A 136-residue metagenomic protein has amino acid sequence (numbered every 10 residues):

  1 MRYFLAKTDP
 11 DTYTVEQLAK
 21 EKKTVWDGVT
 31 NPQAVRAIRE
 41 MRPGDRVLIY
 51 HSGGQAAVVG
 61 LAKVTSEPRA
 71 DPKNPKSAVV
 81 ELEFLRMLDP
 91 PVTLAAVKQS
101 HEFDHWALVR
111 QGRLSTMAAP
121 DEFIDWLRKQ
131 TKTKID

Functional and structural regions predicted by a protein language model:
M1-P43, T131-D136: Compositionally biased, charged N-terminal/linker segments
R2, K22, P43-D45, V58-G60 (+1 more regions): A generic structural signal for short beta-strands and their flanking turns/coil linkers
A6, R46-L48, T116: Hydrophobic/aromatic beta-strand segments within beta-rich folds
D11-Y13, D89, I124-W126: Short, acidic Gly/Pro/Ser/Thr-rich loop/turn segments
L48-I49, K63: Hydrophobic beta-strand signal
Y50-A56: Short, charged beta-turn/beta-strand-edge "cap" motif at the junction between a beta-strand and an adjacent loop
V59-M117, D121: Aromatic- and Lys/Arg-enriched surface recognition patch
A119-D136: Charged phosphate-binding loop/patch that engages nucleotide di/tri-phosphates or the phosphate backbone of nucleic
